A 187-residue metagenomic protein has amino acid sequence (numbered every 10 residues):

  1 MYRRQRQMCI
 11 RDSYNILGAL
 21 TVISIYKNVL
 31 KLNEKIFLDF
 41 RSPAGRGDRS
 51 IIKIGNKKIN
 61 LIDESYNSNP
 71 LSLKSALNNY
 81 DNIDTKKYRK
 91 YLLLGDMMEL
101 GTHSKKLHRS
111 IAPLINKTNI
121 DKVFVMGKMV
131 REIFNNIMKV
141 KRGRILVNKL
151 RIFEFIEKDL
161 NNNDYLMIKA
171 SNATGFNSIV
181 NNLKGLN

Functional and structural regions predicted by a protein language model:
M1-I10: Single conserved hydrophobic/aromatic residue that forms the stacking wall/gate of nucleotide- or nucleobase-binding
R11, L20-N187: ATP-dependent carboxylate-amine ligase
N15: Short, conserved phosphate/pyrophosphate- and ester-handling motifs at nucleotide-, phospho-/glycolipid
